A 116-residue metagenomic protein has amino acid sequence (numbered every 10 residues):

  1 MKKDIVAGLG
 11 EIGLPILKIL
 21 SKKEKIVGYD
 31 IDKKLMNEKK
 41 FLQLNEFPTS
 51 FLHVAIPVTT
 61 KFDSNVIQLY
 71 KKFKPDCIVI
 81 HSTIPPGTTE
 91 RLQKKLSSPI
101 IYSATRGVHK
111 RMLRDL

Functional and structural regions predicted by a protein language model:
M1-L44: NAD(P)+-binding Rossmann beta1-loop-alpha1 motif at the extreme N-terminus of oxidoreductases
K2, E24, D76-C77, S98-P99: A structural micro-motif
L9, D30-I31, A55-V58, H81-T83: Structural motif
P15-L17, E38, D63-S64, T88-R91 (+1 more regions): Short glycine-/acidic-enriched loop or helix-start segments at secondary-structure transitions that form or flank
K18-K22, K71, K94: Short, well-ordered alpha-helices that flank and scaffold nucleotide-derived cofactor binding pockets
V27-Y29, V79, I101: Hydrophobic/aromatic beta-strand patches that form the interior of the parallel beta-sheet core in alpha/beta enzyme
K40-C77: Rossmann-like NAD(P)-binding element
T83-L116: Rossmann-fold dinucleotide-binding core
